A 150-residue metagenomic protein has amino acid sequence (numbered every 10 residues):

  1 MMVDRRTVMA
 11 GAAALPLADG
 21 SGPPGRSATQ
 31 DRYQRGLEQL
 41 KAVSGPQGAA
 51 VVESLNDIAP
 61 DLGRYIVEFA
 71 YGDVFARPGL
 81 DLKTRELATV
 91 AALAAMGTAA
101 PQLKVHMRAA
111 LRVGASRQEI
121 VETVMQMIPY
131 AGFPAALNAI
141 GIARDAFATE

Functional and structural regions predicted by a protein language model:
M2, V8-K83, R112, N138-E150: Acidic, glycine/proline-rich low-complexity segments that act as flexible tails and inter-domain linkers
A76, A94, L111, P129: Short polybasic/polar patches that bind polyanions
L80, M96-P101, G132-P134: Short helix-coil transition sites and intra-membrane helix breaks within transmembrane domains of multi-pass
R85-L93, V124: Short, structured motif recognition centered on aromatic/hydrophobic residues
A99-E119, A136-A146: Extended intrinsically disordered, low-complexity coil regions enriched in Ser, Thr, Gly, Ala and often Pro
A109, M125-Q126: Hydrophobic alpha-helical segments of small multi-pass membrane proteins
Q126-M127, R144: Short secondary-structure capping/turn micro-motifs that flank functional sites
M127-A131, N138: C-terminal binding/interaction regions
